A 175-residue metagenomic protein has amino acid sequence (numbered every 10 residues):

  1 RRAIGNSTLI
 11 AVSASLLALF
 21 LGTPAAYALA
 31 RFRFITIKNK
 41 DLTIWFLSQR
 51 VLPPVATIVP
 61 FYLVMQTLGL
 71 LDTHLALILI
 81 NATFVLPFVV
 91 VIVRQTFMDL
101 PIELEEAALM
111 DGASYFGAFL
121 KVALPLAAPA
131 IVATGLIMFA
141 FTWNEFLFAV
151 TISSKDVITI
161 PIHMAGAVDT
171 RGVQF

Functional and structural regions predicted by a protein language model:
R1-F175: A structural signal for multi-pass alpha-helical bundles of membrane permease subunits that mediate small-molecule
